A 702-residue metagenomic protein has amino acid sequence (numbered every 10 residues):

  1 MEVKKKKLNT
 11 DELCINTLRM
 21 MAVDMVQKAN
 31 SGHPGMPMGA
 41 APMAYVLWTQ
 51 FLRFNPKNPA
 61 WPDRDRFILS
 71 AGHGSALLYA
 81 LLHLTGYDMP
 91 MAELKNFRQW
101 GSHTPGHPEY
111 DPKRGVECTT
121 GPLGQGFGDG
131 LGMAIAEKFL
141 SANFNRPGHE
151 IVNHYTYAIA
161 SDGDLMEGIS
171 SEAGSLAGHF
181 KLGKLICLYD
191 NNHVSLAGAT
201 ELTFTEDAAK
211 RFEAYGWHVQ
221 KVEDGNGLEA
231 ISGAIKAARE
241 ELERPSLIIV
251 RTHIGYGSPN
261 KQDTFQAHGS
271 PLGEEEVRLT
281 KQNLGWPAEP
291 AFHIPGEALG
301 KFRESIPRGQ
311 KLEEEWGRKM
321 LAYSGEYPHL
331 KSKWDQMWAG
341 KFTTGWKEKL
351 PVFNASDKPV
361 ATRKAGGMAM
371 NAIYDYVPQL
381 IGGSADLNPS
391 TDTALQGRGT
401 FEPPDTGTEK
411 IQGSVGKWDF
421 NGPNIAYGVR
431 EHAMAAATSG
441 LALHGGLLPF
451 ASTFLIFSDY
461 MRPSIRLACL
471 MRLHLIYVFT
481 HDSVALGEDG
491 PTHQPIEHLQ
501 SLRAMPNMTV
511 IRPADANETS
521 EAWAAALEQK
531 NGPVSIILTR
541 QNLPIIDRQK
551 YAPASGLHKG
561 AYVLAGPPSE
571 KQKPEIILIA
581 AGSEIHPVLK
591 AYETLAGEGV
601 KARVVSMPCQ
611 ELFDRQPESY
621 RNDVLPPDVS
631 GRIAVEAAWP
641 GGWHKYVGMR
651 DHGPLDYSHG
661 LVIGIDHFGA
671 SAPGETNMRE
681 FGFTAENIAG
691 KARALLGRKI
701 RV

Functional and structural regions predicted by a protein language model:
M1-Y155, K221, G300, E304-I306 (+5 more regions): Thiamine diphosphate
Q99-Y110, D129, I135, F139-A142 (+6 more regions): Thiamine diphosphate
Y157, I381, I577-I579: Conserved beta-strand elements of the Class I
A158-I159, C187, G383, R512 (+1 more regions): Residue-level marker for buried hydrophobic side chains located in beta-strands that build the well-ordered beta-sheet
D162: Residue(s) in the substrate-gating loop at a strand-loop-helix junction that position the organic substrate next
